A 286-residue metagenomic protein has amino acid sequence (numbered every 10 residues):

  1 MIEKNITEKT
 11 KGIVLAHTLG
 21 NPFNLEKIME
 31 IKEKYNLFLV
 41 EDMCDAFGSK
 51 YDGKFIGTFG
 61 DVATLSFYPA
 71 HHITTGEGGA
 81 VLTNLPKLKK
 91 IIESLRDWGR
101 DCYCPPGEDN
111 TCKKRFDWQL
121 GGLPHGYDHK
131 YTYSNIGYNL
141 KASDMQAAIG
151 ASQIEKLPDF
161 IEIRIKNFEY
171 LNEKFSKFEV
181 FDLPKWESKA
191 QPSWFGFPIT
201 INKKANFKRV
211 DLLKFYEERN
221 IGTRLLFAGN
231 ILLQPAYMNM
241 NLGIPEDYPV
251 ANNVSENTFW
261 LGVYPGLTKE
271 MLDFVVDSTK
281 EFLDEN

Functional and structural regions predicted by a protein language model:
E3-K4, G12-A16, N21-K27, K34 (+2 more regions): PLP-dependent aminotransferase class I/II
K11, N36-F38, F55, V62 (+1 more regions): Proline-centered loop/turn at the N-terminus of a beta-strand
I13-V14, T64-S66, A80-L82: Structural motif
A16, V40-E41: Hydrophobic residues in beta-strands of the RecA-like P-loop NTPase core, especially within AAA+ ATPase
G20-F23, L39, T74: Hydrophobic/aromatic residue at the end of a short beta strand that borders the catalytic acidic motif
E41-T75, K90, T132: Conserved active-site segment immediately N-terminal to the catalytic lysine that forms the internal aldimine
T75-T83, R209: Active-site-proximal alpha-helical scaffold in enzymes
